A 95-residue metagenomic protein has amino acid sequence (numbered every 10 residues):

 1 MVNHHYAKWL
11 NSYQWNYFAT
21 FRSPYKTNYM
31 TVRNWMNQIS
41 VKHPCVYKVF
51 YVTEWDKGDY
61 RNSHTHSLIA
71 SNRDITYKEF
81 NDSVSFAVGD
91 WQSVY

Functional and structural regions predicted by a protein language model:
M1-S63, A70-Y95: Positively charged, glycine-rich low-complexity segments
